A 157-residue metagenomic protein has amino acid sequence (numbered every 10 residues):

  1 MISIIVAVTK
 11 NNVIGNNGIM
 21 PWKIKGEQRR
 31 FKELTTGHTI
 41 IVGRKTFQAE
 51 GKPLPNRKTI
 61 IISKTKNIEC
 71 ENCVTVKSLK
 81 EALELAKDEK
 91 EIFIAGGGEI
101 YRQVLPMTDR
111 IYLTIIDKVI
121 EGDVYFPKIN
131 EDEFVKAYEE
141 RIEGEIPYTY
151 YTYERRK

Functional and structural regions predicted by a protein language model:
M1-K157: Enzymes that bind and transform nitrogen-containing heteroaromatic metabolites
